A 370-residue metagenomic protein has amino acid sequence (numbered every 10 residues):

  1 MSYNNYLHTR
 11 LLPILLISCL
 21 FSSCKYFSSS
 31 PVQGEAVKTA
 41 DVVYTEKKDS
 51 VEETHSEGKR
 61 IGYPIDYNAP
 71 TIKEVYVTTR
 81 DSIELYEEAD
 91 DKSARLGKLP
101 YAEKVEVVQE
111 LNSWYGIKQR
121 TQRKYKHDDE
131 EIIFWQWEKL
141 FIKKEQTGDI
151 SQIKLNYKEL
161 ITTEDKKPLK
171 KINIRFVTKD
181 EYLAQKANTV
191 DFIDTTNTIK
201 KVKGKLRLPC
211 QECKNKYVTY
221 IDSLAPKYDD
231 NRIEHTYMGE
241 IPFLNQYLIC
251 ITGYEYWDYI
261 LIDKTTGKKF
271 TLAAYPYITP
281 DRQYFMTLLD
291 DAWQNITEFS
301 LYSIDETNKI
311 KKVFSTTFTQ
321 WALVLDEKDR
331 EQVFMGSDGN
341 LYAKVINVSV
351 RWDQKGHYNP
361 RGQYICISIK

Functional and structural regions predicted by a protein language model:
L20-S23: C-terminal motif of bacterial Sec signal peptides marking the signal peptidase cleavage site
K25-F27: Bacterial signal peptide processing site
P31-P70, K118-K170: Boundary regions of SH3-family modules and the immediately adjacent low-complexity/disordered segments in eukaryotic
E88-Y101: SH3/SH3-like (including bacterial SH3b) beta-barrel domains that bind proline-rich motifs or cell-wall ligands
W135-D230: Solvent-exposed N-terminal domain segments of exported/luminal and surface proteins
G204-Y228, Y254-T271, S300-T319, Q354-K370: Surface-exposed loop/turn elements that mediate protein-protein interactions on large endomembrane-trafficking
G239-F243, Y275-T287, Q332-L341: Blade-terminus and WD-like Trp-Asp/Gly-His loop motifs, strongest in beta-propeller folds
I249-Y254, T287-W293, E298, A343-S349: Beta-strand C-termini and the immediately following turn/loop, strongest in propeller blades
